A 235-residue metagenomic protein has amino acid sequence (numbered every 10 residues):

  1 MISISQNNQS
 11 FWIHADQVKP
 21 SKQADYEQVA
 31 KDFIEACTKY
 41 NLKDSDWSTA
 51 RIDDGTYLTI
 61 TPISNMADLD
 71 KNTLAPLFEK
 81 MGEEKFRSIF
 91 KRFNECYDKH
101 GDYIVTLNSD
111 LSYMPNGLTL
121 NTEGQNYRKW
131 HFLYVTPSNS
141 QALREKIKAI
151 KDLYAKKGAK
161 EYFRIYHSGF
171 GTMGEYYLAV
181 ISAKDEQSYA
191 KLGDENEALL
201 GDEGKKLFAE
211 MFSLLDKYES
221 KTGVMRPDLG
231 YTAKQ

Functional and structural regions predicted by a protein language model:
I2-K205, A209-Q235: Short S/T/G/P-rich N-terminal loop/turn motif that feeds into the first structured element of a domain
